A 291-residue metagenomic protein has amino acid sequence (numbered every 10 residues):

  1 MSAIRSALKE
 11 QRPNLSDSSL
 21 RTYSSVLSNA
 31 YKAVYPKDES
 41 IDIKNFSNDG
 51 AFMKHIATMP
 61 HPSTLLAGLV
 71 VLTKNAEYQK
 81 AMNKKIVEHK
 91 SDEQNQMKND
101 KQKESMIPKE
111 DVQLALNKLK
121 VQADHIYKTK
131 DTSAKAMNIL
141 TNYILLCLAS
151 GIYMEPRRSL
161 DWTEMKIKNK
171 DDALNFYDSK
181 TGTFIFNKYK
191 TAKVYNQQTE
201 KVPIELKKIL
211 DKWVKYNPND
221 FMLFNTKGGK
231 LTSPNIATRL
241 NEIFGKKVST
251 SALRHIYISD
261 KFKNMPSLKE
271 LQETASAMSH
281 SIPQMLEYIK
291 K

Functional and structural regions predicted by a protein language model:
R5, K9-K90, H255, M278-S279: Non-catalytic DNA-binding core/recognition domains of DNA-processing enzymes
P62-A67, P156-E164, M265-S276: Short, charged amphipathic recognition helices of the HTH superfamily and cognate SANT/SANTA-like modules
K80-K128: Flexible interdomain linker/hinge and immediately adjacent N-terminus of the catalytic tyrosine-recombinase domain
L116-S159: Basic, Lys/Arg- and aromatic-enriched nucleic-acid-binding interface segment
L160-I204: Conserved tyrosine-mediated DNA breakage-rejoining catalytic core shared by Y-recombinases
E164-K170, L271-I282, L286-K291: A short, basic/aromatic helix-end/turn motif that makes direct DNA contacts
K201-Y257, F262: Active-site/catalytic core of tyrosine-dependent DNA strand-transfer enzymes
A252, I256-S281: C-terminal catalytic core of tyrosine-transesterase DNA break-rejoin enzymes
